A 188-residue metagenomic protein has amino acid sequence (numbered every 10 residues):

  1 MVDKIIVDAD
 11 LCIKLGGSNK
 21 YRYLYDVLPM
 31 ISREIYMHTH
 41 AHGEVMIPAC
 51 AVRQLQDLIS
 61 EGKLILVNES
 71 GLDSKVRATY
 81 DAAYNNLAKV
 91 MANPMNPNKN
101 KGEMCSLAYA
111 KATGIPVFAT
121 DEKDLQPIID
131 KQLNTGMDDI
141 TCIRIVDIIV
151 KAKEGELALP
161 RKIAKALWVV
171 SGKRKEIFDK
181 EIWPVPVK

Functional and structural regions predicted by a protein language model:
V2-T113, K123-K188: Active-site-proximal, substrate-binding regions of enzyme catalytic domains and RNA-binding/basic surfaces
P116: Short acidic/polar active-site loop segments enriched in Thr and Asp
A119-T120: Short beta-strand scaffold positions
